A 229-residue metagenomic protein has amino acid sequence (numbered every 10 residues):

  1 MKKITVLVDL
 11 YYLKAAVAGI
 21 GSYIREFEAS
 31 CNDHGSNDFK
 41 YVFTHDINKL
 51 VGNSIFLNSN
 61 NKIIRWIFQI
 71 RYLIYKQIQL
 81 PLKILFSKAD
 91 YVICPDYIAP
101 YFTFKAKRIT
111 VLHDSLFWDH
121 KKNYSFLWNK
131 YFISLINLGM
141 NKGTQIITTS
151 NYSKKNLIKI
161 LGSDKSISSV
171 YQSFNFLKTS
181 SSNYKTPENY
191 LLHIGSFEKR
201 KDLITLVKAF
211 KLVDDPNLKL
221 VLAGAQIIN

Functional and structural regions predicted by a protein language model:
M1-N229: Carbohydrate transferase catalytic cores enriched for Leloir-type hexosyltransferases
